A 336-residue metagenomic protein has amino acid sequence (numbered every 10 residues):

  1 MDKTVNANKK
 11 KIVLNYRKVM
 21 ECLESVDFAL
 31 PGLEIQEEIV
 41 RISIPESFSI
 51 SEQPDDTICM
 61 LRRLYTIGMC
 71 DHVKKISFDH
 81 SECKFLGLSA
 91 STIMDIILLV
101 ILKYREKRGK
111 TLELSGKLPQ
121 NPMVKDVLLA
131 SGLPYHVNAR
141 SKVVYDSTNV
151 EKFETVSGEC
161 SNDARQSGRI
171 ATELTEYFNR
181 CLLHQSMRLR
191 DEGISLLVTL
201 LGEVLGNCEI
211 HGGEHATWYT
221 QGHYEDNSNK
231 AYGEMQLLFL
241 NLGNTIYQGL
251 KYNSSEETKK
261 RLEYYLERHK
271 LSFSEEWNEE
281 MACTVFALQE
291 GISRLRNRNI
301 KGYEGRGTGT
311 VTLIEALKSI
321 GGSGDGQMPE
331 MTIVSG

Functional and structural regions predicted by a protein language model:
M1-V137: N-terminal assembly/transducer modules of large multi-domain enzymes, emphasizing dimerization/partner-binding
S77-E82, E113-Q120, V198-T199, E203 (+2 more regions): Extended hydrophobic secondary-structure segments that form protein cores and membrane-embedded regions
F85, S89, F178-G202, K301: Conserved short strand/loop->alpha-helix "switch" segment adjacent to the catalytic nucleotide/phosphoryl-transfer site
L128-L174: Internal, well-ordered alpha/beta segment that forms a basic, Gly-enriched binding/recognition surface
Q166-N179, E276-L288: A structural motif
D191-N229, G307-S319: Conserved ATP-binding N-box helix of the HATPase_c
E234-G305, G336: Glycine-rich/acidic phosphate-handling loop/turn and adjacent ATP-lid/helix of nucleotide-binding kinase/ATPase domains
R298-R306, V311-G336: GHKL-type ATPase core
